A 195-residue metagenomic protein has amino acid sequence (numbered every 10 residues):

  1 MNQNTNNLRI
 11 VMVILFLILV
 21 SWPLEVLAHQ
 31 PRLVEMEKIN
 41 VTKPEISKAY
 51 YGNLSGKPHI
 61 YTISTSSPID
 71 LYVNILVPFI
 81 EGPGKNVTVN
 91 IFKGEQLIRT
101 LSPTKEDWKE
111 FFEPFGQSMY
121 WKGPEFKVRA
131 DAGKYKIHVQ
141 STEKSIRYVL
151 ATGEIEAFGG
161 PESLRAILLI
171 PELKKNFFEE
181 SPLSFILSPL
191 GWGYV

Functional and structural regions predicted by a protein language model:
N2-M12: Bacterial N-terminal signal peptides that target proteins for export
I14-F16, V26: Cleavable N-terminal signal peptides
H29-K38, Y61, V87-E95, F126-V195: C-terminal edge strands of extracellular/lumenal beta-sandwich accessory domains
K48-K57: Extracellular beta-rich ligand/substrate-recognition surface
I60-E81, K134-S141: Hydrophobic beta-strand segments within beta-rich accessory/binding domains
L71-P114: Mid-chain, structured segments of secreted extracytoplasmic proteins
E110-A130: Beta-sandwich interaction modules
